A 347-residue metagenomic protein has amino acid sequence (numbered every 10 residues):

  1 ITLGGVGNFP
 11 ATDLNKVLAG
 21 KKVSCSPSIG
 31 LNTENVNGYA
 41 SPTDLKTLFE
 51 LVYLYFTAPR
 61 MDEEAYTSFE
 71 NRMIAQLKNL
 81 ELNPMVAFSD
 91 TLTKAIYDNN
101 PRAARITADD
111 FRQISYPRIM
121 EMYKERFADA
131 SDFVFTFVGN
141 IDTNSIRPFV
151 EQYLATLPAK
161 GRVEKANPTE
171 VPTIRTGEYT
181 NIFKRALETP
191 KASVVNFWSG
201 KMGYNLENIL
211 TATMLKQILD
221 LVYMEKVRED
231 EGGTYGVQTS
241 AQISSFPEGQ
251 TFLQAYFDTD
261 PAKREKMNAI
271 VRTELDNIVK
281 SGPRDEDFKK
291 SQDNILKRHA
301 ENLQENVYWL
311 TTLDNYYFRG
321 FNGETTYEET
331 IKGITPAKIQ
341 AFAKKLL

Functional and structural regions predicted by a protein language model:
I1-A58, E70-K78, N83-Q113, A130-V138 (+2 more regions): M16 family metallopeptidases and their MPP-like homologs
T67, K160-R175, T239-S240, D285-Q292: A generic structural motif
K124-R126, K184-E188, S244-P247, K345-L346: Replace "in large, NTP-powered and nucleic-acid-processing enzymes" with "in large, NTP-powered factors and other
D129, Q340-L347: Bilobed periplasmic-binding protein-like "clamshell/Venus-flytrap" ligand-binding domains
V134-A192, G200: An aromatic/glycine/proline-enriched structural segment found at the starts of mature extracellular/organellar domains
E225: Long, His/Glu/Asp-enriched segments that create or flank divalent metal/ion-associated functional microenvironments
